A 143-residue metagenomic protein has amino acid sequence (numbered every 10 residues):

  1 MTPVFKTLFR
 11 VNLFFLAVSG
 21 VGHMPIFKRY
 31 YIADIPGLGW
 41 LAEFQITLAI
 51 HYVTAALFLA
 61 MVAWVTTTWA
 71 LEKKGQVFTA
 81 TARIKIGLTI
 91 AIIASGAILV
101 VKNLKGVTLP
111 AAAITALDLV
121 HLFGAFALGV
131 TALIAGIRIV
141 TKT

Functional and structural regions predicted by a protein language model:
M1-T143: Membrane-embedded alpha-helical bundles that constitute the cytochrome b-like, heme-associated redox core of multi-pass
